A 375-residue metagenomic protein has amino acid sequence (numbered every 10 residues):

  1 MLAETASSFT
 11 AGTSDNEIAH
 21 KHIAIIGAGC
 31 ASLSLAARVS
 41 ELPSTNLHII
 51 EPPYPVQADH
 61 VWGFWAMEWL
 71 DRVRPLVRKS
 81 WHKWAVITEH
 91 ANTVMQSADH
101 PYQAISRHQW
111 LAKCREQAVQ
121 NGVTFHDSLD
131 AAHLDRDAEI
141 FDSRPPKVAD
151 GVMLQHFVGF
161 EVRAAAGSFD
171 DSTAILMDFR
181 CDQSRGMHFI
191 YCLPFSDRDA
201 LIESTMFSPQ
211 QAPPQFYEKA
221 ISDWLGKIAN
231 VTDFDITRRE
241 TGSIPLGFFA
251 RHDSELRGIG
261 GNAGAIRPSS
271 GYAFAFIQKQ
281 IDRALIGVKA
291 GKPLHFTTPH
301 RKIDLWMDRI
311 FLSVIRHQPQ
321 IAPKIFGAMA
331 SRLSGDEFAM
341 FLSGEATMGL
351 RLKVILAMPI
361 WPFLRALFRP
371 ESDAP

Functional and structural regions predicted by a protein language model:
A11-H48: N-terminal Rossmann-like FAD-binding beta1-loop-alpha1 element of flavoenzymes
S34, R38-H90, Q109, V158: N-terminal FAD cofactor-binding segment of flavoenzymes
Q117-D235, G247-H252: Predominantly flavin-linked oxidoreductase catalytic cores and closely associated redox partners
S184-M187, T241-I259, V314-Q320, G327-S334: FAD-binding beta-loop-beta segment adjacent to the flavin cofactor pocket
C192, D253-S269: Short FAD-binding loop at a beta-strand-to-alpha-helix junction that anchors the flavin cofactor in diverse
Q210-E240, R257, Q278-K302: Flavin-binding catalytic cores
N262-R283: A conserved FAD-binding loop/helix module that cradles the flavin
D282-P375: C-terminal helical "tail/cap" subdomain of flavin- and related membrane-associated enzymes
